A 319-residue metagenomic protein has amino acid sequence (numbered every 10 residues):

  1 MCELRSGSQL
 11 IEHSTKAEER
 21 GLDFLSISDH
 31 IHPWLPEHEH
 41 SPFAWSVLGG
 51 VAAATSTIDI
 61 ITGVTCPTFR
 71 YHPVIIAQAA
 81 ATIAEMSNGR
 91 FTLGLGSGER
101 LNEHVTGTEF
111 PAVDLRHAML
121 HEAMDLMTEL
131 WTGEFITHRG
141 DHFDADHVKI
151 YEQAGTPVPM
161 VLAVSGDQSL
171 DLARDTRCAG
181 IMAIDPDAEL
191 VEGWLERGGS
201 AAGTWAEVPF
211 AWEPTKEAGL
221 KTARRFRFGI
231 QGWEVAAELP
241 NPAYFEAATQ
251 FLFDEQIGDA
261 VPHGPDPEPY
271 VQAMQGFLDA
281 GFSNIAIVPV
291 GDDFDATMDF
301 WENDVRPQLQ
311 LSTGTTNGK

Functional and structural regions predicted by a protein language model:
M1-K319: Active-site-adjacent structural elements that line small-molecule/cofactor binding pockets in enzymes
